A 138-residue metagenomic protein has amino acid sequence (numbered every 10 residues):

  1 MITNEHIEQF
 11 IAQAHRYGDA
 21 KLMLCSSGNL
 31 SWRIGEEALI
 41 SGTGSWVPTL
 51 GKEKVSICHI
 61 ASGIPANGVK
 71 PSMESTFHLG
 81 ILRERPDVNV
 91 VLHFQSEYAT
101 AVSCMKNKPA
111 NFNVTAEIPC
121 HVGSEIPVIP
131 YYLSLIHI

Functional and structural regions predicted by a protein language model:
M1-I136: Glycine-rich flexible loops
